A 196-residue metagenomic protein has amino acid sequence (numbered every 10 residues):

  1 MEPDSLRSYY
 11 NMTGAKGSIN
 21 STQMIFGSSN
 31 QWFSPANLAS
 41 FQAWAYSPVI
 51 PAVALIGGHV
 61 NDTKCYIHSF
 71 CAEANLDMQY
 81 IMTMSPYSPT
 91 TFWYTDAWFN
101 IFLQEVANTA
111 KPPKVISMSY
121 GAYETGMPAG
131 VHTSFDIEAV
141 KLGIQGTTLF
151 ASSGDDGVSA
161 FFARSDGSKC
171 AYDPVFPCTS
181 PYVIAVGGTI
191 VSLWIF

Functional and structural regions predicted by a protein language model:
M1-G188: Substrate-binding/charge-relay-adjacent region of secreted/lumenal peptidase catalytic domains
L193-F196: Short acidic, Gly/Pro-enriched loop/turn segments at secondary-structure junctions
